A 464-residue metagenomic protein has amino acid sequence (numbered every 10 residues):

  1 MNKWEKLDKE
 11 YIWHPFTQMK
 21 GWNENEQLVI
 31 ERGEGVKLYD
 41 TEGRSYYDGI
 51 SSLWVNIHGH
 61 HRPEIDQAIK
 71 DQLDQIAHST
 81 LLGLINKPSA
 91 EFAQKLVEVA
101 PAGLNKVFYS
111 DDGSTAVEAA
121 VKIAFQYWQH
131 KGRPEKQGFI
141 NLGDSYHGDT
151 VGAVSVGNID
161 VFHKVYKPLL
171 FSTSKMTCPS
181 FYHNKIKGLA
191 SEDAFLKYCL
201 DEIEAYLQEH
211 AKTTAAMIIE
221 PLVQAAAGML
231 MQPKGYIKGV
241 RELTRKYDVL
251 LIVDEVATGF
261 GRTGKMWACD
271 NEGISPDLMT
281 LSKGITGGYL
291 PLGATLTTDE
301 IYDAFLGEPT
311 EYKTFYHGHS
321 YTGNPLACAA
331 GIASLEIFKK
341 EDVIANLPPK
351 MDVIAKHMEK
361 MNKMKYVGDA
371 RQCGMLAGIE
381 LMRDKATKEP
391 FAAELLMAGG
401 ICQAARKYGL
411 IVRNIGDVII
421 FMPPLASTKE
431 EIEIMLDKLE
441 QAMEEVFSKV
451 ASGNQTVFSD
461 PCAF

Functional and structural regions predicted by a protein language model:
M1-F464: Conserved N-terminal phosphate-binding loop of PLP-dependent enzymes in the Aspartate aminotransferase
